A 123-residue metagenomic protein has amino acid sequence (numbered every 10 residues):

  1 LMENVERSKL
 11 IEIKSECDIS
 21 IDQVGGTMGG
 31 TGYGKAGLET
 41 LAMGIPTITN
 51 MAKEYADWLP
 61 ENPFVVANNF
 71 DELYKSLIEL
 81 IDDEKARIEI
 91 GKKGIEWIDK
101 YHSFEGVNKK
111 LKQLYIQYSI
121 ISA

Functional and structural regions predicted by a protein language model:
L1-S15, T27, Y33: Conserved active-site histidine-acidic residue motif and adjacent donor-binding/catalytic loop of glycosyltransferases
R7-L10, A36-G37, P63, L73: Acidic, amphipathic alpha-helical patches
L10-I11, G29-G30, T49-W58: Short glycine/proline-enriched, acidic/aromatic patches that form the donor-sugar handling elements
S15-G29, I45: Acidic donor-binding loop of glycosyltransferase active sites
T40-T49: Short hydrophobic beta-strand element within catalytic cores of glycosyltransferases and related nucleotide-activated
A56-I78: Change "using UDP/GDP/dTDP sugars" to "using nucleotide sugars
K85-I116: A charged, aromatic-enriched C-terminal amphipathic alpha-helix characteristic of glycosyltransferases across folds
